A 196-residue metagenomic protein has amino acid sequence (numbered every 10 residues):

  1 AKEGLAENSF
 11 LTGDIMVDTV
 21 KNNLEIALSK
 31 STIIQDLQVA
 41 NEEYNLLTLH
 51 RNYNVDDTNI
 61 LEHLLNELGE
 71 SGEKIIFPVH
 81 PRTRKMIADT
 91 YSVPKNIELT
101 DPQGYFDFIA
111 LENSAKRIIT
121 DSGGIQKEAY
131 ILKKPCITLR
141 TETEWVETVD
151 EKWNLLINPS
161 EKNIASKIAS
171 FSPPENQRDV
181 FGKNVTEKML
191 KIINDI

Functional and structural regions predicted by a protein language model:
A1-V55: A nucleotide-sugar donor-handling region in carbohydrate enzymes
N23, L155-I196: Leloir-type glycosyltransferase catalytic cores
Q38, A110-L111: Structural alpha-helical scaffold elements that stabilize or flank donor/cofactor-binding regions in carbohydrate
N45-P94: Oxyanion-binding "anion nests"
N96-G104: Active-site donor-binding acidic/aromatic loop of nucleotide-activated sugar and phosphosugar transferases involved
D107: Short acidic active-site motifs
L111-T148: A donor-sugar binding/catalytic signature common to diverse glycosyltransferases and related nucleotide-sugar
I137, K152-I157: A short acidic/histidine/glycine-rich donor-binding loop in glycosyltransferase catalytic cores
